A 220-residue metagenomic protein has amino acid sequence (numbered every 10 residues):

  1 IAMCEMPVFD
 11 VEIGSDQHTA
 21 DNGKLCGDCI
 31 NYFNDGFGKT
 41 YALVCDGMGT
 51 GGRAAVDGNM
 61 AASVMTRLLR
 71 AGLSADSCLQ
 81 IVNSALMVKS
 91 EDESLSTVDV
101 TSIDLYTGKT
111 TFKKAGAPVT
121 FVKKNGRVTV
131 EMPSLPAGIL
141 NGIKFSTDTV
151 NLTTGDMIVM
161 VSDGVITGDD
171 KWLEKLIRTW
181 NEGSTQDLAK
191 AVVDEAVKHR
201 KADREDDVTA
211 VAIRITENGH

Functional and structural regions predicted by a protein language model:
I1-C45, R53: N-terminal entry segment of metal-dependent catalytic domains or homologous docking segments
I1-M6, A55-N125, E131, V197-D206 (+1 more regions): Catalytic core of PPM/PP2C metal-dependent serine/threonine phosphatase domains
D10-D16, I81-S84, D194: Short Pro/Gly-enriched beta-strand edge/turn motifs at strand-loop
S15-Q17, N34, V44-C45, V100-S102 (+6 more regions): Active-site proximal loops enriched in glycine and acidic residues that flank catalytic Cys/His/Asp and coordinate
G23-K39, S96-V98, T129-D170, K198-E205: Acidic loop->beta-strand submotif enriched in PP2C/PPM serine/threonine phosphatases
G36-G38, L105-T107, N218: Short strand-connecting beta-turns/loops that link adjacent beta-strands
G47-G49, A117-T120, R127-V128, I166-T167: Short, surface-exposed beta-strand-loop junctions and turns on beta-sheet-rich folds
G49-G72, L135, L152, D156-R204 (+1 more regions): Active-site-proximal, acidic helix/loop segment immediately C-terminal to a metal-coordinating Asp/Glu
